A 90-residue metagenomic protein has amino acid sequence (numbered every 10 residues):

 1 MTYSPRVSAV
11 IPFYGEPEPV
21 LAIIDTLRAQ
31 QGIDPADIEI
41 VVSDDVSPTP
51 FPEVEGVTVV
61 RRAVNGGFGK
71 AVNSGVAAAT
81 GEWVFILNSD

Functional and structural regions predicted by a protein language model:
R6-S8, E39: Cell-envelope/extracellular polymer assembly enzymes that use nucleotide-activated donors
I11-A22, I33, V46: Active-site beta-to-alpha loop of glycosyltransferases that engages the nucleotide-sugar donor
D25-A36: Short, acidic, metal-binding catalytic loop of nucleotide-sugar glycosyltransferases
V42-P52: A conserved acidic beta->alpha catalytic loop
E55-R61: Active-site regions of enzymes building and remodeling cell-envelope glycoconjugates
R62-A79: Glycine-rich, basic loop-to-helix element that forms the pyrophosphate-binding segment of sugar-nucleotide handling
V84: Short aromatic/hydrophobic "clamp" motif used to bind/position activated sugar donors
N88-D90: The conserved acidic donor/metal-binding loop of glycosyltransferases
